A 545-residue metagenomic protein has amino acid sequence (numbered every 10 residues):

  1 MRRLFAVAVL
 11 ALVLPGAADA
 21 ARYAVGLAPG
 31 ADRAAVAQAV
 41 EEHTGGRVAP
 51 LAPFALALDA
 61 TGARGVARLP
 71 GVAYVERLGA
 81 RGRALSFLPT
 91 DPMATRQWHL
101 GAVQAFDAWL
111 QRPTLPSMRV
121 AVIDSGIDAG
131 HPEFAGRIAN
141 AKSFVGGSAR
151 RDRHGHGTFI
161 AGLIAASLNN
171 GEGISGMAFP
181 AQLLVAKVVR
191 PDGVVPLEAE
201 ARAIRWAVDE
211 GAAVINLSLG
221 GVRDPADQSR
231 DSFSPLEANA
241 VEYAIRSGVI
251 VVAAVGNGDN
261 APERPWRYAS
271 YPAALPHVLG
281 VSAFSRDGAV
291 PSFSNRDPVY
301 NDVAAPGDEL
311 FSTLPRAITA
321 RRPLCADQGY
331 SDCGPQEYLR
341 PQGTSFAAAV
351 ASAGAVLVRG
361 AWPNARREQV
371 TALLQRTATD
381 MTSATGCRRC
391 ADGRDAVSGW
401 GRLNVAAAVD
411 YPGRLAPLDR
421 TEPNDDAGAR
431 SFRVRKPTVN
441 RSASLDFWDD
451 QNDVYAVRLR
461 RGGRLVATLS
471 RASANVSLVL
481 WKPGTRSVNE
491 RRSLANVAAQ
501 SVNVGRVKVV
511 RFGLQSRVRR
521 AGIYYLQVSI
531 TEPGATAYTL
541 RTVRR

Functional and structural regions predicted by a protein language model:
A6-P15: Bacterial N-terminal signal peptides
P29, R33-R96: Autoinhibitory propeptides
V48, V208-L219, A226-D227, A240 (+4 more regions): C-terminal subdomain of the subtilisin-like protease fold in secreted/lumenal serine endopeptidases
L69-R119, I127, P132-E133, C333 (+1 more regions): Protease zymogen maturation seam
F106-N140, G147-E198, E210-A213, R246 (+4 more regions): Subtilisin-like serine protease catalytic core
A161-I164, L184-R190, R205, A213-V214 (+2 more regions): Hydrolase catalytic cores
A186-H277, D287-A289, S331-A348, N364 (+1 more regions): Substrate-binding/access-modulating region of protease and related hydrolase catalytic domains
Q375, S398-G401, D410, V439-R545: Acidic, Ser/Thr/Pro-rich low-complexity intrinsically disordered segments
